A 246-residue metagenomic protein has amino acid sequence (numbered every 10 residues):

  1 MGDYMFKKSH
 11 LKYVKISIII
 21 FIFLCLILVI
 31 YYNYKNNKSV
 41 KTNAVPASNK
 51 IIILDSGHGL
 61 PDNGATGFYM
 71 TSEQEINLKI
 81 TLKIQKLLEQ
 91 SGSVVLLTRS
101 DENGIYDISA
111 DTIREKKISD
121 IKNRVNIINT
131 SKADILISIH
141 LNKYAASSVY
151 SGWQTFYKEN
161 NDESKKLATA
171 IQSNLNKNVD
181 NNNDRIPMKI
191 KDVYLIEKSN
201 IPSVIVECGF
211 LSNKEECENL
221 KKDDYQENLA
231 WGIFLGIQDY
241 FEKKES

Functional and structural regions predicted by a protein language model:
M1-V14, I20: N-terminal Lys/Arg-rich, disordered targeting/topogenic segments
K15-Y31: Hydrophobic membrane-insertion alpha-helices, especially the h-region of bacterial N-terminal signal peptides
I30-S39: Hydrophobic single-pass membrane-insertion segments
S39-I52, H58-K166: Catalytic-core regions of hydrolytic enzymes
L54, N77, I171, V206 (+1 more regions): Conserved hydrophobic/aromatic pocket- or pore-lining residues that grip, position, or stack substrates in active sites
N77, S164, A168, K222 (+1 more regions): Short, charged, low-complexity patches
D162-K189: Active-site-adjacent substrate-binding region of metalloamidase/peptidase-like peptide-processing proteins
N183-S246: Active-site-adjacent mobile loop/cap segments within catalytic or ligand-binding domains
